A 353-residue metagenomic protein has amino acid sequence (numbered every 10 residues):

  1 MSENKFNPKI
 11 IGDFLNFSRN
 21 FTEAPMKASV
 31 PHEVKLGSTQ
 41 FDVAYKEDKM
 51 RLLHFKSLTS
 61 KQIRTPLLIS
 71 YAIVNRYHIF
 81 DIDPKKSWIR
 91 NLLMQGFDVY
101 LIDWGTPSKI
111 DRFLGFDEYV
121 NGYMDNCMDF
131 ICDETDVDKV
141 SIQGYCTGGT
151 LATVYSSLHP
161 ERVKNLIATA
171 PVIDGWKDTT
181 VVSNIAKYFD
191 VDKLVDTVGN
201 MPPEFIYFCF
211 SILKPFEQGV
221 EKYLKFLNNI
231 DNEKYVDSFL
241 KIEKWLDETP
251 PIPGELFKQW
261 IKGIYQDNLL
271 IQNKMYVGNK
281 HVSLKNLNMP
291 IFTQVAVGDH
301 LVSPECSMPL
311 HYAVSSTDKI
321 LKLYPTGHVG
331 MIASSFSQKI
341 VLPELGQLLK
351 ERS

Functional and structural regions predicted by a protein language model:
M1-D13, D133, V137, L151-E255: Alpha/beta-hydrolase-fold enzymes
G37, V43-S108: Short, surface-exposed "cap/lid" segments of acyl-processing enzymes
L114-E134: Alpha/beta-hydrolase active-site loop
I142-G144, T169, Q294: Short beta-strand immediately N-terminal to the catalytic nucleophile in serine-hydrolase-like folds
Q143-G148, A152: Gly/Ala-rich beta-loop-alpha elbow adjacent to hydrolase catalytic centers
L287, T293-V295, D299: Short beta-strand/loop motif that positions the catalytic acidic residue of the alpha/beta-hydrolase fold
M289, S303-Y312: Short alpha-helix in the alpha/beta-hydrolase fold that links the catalytic acid
L301, L321, T326-I340: Catalytic histidine-centered segment of alpha/beta-hydrolase-like enzymes
